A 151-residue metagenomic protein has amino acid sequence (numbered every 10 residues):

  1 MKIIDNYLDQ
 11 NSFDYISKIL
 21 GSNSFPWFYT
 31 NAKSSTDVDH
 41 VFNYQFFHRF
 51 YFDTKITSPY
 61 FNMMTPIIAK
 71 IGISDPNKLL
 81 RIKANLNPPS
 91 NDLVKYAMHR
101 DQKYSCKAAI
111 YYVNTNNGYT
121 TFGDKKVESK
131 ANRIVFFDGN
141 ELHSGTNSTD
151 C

Functional and structural regions predicted by a protein language model:
M1-N77: Non-heme Fe(II)/2-oxoglutarate
N11-D14, T36-D39, S90-Y96, Y119 (+1 more regions): Short catalytic/ligand-binding loop motif for oxyanion handling, primarily in non-cytosolic enzymes, centered on
I16-L20, N77-L79, A108-N114, C151: Short, Φ-rich (hydrophobic/aromatic) sequence segments
P66-I71, D75-K107: Internal catalytic-core helix/loop-beta-alpha segment that presents or stabilizes conserved functional determinants
D92-A97, Y104-C106, Y112-K130, T146-N147: A short beta-strand-loop-beta hairpin characteristic of the jelly-roll/cupin
E141-C151: Ligand-binding loop in jelly-roll beta-barrel domains
